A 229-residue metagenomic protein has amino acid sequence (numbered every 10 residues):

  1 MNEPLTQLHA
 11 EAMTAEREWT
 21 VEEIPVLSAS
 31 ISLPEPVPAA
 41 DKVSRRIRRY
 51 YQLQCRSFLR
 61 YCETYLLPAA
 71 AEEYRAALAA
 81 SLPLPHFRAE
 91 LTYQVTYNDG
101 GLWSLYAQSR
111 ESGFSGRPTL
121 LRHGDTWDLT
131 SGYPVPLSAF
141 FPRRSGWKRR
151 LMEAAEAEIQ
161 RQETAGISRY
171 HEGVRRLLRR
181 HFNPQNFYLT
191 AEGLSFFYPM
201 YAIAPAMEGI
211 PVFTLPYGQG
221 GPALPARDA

Functional and structural regions predicted by a protein language model:
M1-A229: Compositionally biased intrinsically disordered regions enriched in Thr/Gly
